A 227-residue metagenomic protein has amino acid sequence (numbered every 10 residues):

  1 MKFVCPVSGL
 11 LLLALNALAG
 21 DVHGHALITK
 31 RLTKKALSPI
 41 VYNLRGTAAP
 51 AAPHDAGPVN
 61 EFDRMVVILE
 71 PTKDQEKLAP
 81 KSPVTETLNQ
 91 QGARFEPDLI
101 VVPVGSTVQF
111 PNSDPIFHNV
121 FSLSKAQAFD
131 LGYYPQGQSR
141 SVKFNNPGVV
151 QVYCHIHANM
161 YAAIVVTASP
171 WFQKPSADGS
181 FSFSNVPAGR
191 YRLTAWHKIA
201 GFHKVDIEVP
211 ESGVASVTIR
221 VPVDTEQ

Functional and structural regions predicted by a protein language model:
M1, L13, I68-L69: Intrinsic structural disorder
M1-S8: Bacterial N-terminal signal peptides that target proteins for export
L13-A19: Sec/Tat signal peptide C-region and signal peptidase I cleavage site
A19-Q227: Extracytoplasmic copper-binding redox domains, predominantly the cupredoxin/blue-copper superfamily
